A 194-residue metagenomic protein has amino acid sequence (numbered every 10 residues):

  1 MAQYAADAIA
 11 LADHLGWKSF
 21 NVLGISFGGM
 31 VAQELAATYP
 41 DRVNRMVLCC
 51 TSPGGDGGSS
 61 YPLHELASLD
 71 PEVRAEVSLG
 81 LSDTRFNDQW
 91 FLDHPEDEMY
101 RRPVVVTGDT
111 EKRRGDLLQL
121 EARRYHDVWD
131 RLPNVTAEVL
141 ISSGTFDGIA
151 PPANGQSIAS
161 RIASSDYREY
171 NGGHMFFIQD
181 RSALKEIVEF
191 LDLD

Functional and structural regions predicted by a protein language model:
M1-L23: Active-site loop/oxyanion-hole signature of alpha/beta-hydrolase fold enzymes
G24, G28, A32: Gly/Ala-rich beta-loop-alpha elbow adjacent to hydrolase catalytic centers
Q33, A37, N44-V73: Flexible "cap/lid" loop of the alpha/beta hydrolase fold
G57, S78-R124, R131: Conserved alpha/beta-hydrolase catalytic His-Asp/Glu region
V128, A137, P151-S160: Short alpha-helix in the alpha/beta-hydrolase fold that links the catalytic acid
V135, I141-S143: Short beta-strand/loop motif that positions the catalytic acidic residue of the alpha/beta-hydrolase fold
T145-A150: Acidic catalytic loop of the alpha/beta-hydrolase fold
S164-D194: Catalytic active-site module of serine/aspartate enzymes centered on a nucleophile-bearing elbow/loop
